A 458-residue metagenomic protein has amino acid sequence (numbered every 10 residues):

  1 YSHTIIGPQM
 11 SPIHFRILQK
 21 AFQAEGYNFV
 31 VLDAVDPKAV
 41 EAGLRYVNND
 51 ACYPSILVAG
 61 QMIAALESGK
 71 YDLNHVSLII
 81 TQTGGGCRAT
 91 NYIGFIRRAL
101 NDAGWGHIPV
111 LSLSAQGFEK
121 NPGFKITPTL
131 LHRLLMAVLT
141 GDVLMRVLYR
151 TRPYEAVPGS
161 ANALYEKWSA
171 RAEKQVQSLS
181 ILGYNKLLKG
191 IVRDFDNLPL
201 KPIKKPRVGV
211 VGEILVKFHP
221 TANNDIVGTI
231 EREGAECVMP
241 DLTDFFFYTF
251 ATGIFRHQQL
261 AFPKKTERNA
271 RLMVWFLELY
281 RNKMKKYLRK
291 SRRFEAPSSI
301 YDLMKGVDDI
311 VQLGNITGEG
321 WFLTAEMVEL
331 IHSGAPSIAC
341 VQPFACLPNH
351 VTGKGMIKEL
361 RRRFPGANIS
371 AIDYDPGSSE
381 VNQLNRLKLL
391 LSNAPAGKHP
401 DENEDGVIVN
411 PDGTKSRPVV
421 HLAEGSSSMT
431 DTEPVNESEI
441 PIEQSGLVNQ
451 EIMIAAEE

Functional and structural regions predicted by a protein language model:
Y1-E458: An N-terminal assembly and electron-transfer interface module characteristic of large anaerobic redox and radical
